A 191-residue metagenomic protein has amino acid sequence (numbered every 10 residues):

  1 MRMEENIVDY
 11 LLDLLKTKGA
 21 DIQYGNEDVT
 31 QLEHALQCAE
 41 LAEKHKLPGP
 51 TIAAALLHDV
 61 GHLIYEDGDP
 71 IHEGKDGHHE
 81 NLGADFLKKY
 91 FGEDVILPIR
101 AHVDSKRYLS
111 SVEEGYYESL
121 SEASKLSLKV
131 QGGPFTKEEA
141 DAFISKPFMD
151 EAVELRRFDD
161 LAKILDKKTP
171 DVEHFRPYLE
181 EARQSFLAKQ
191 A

Functional and structural regions predicted by a protein language model:
M1-A191: Metal-dependent phosphohydrolase cores
